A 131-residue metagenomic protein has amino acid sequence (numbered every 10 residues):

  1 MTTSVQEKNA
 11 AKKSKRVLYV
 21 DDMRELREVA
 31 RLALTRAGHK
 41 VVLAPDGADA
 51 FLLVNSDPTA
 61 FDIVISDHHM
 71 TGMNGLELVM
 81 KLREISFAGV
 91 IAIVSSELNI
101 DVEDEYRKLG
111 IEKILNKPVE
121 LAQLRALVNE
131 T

Functional and structural regions predicted by a protein language model:
M1-R16, R31, E120-T131: Non-catalytic signal-transmission and effector/linker regions of two-component phosphorelay proteins
R27, T71, N99: The feature encodes the CheY-like receiver
E28-R36: Charged docking surfaces used in two-component/phosphorelay signaling
G38-P45, L53: Short hydrophobic/Thr-rich beta-strand motif most characteristic of the beta2 strand and flanking loop of CheY-like
D46-D49, N74-E77: Acidic catalytic/metal-coordinating carboxylates
D67: Active-site residues of response regulator receiver
E77, L98-L115, Q123-A126: Alpha4 helix (beta4-alpha4-beta5 surface) of REC/receiver domains from two-component response regulators
I93-S95: Hydrophobic/aromatic residues positioned on beta-strands within the core alpha/beta folds
